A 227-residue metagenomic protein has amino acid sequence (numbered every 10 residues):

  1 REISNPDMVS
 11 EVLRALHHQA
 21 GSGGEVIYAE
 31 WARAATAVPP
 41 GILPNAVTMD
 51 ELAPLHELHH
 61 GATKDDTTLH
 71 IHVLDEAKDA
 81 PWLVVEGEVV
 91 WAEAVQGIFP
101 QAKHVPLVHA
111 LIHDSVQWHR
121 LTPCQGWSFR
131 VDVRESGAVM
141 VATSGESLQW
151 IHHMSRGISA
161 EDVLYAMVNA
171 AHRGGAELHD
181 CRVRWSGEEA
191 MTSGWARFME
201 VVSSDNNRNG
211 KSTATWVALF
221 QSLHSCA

Functional and structural regions predicted by a protein language model:
R1, D75-H179: Small-residue (GG/TT-enriched) beta-loop-alpha framework at ligand/catalytic clefts
R1-E2, S225: N-terminal basic/disordered segments at the start of proteins
I3-D7, E11-R120: Active-site neighborhood for divalent-cation/phosphate handling
S22-A29, W127-F129, E177-G187: Hydrophobic beta-strand segments of well-ordered beta-sheets in folded domains
A29-R33, E86-E88, V131-R134, W185-A190: Structural motif
A37-L43, A142, M191-R197: A short acidic (Asp/Glu
D65-T67, H72-E76, Q149-S222: Accessory, usually C-terminal, subdomains that scaffold auxiliary metal cofactors
H70, R130-V131, L223-A227: A polyampholytic, Gly/Pro-enriched intrinsically disordered region
